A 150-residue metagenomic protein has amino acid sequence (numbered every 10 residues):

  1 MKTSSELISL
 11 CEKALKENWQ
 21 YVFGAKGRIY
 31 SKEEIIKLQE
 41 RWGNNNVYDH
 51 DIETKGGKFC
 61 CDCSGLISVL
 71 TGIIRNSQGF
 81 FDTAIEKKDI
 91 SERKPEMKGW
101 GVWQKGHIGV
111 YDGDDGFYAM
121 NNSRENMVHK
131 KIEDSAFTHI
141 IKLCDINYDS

Functional and structural regions predicted by a protein language model:
M1-S64, S68-I73, I146-D149: N-terminal capping segments
K2-S5, S68-T138, C144-D149: ...with weaker cross-activation on analogous glycine-rich loops/strands in unrelated enzymes
